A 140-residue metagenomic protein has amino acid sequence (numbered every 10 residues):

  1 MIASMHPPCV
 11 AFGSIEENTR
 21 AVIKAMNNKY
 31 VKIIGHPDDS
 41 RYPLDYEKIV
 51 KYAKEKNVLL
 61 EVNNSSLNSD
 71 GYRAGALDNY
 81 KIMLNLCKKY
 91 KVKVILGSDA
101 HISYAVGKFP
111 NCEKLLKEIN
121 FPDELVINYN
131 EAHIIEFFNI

Functional and structural regions predicted by a protein language model:
M1-V62, S66, K117-N120, V126 (+1 more regions): Extended substrate/RNA-proximal surfaces in nucleic-acid metabolism proteins
M26-N27, C87-V92: Short hydrophobic "helix-edge" motifs at membrane interfaces and signal-peptide entry regions
P43-V50, D70-L86, S103-K117, F137-F138: Histidine/acidic-residue-rich catalytic or RNA/ligand-binding cores of hydrolases and nuclease-related proteins
K56-N57, L84-K88: Alpha-helix-loop-beta-strand connector modules within alpha/beta enzyme cores
V62-N64, L96-S98, N130: Active-site proximal loops enriched in glycine and acidic residues that flank catalytic Cys/His/Asp and coordinate
S65, L84, K91, G97: C-terminal active-site rim and adjoining tail of enzyme catalytic domains
V92-V106: Short acidic/histidine-rich active-site segments
H101, E124-Y129: Flexible C-terminal active-site loop/helix
